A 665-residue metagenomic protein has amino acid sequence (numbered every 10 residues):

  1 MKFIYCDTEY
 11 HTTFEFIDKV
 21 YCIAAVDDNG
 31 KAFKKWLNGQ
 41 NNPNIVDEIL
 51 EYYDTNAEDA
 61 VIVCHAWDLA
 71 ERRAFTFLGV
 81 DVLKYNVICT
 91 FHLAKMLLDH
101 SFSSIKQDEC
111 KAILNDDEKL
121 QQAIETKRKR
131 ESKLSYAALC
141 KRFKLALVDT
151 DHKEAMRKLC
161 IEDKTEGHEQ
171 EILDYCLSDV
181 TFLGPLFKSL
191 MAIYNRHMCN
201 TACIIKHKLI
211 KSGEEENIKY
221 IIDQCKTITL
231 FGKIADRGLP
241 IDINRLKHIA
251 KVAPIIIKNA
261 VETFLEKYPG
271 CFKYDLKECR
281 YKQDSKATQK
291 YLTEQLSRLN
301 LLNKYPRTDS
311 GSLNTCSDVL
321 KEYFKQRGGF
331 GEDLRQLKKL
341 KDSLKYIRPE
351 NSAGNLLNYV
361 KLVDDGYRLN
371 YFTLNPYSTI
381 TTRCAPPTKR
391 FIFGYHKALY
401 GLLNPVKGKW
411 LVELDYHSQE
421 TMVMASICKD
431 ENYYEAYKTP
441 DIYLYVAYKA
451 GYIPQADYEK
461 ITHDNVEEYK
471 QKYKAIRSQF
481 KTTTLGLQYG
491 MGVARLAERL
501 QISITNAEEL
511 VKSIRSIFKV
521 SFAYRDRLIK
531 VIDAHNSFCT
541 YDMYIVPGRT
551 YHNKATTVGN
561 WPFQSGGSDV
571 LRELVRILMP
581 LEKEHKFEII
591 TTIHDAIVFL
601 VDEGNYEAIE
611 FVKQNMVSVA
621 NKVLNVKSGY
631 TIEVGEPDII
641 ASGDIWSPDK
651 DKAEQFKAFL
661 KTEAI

Functional and structural regions predicted by a protein language model:
M1-E9, F14-I17, C22-A24, I113-E131 (+10 more regions): Conserved "right-hand" nucleotidyltransferase catalytic core of DNA-directed polymerases
M1-K2, L50-N56, Y395-W410, P580-K583: A short acidic-Thr-Gly-centered motif at the start of a beta-strand
F14, D18-Y21, G30-V46, A60-I210 (+1 more regions): Active-site-proximal helix-loop-helix substrate-binding element of RNase H-like nuclease domains
C64, I88-C89, P405-E420, G490 (+1 more regions): Conserved catalytic palm subdomain of right-hand nucleotidyl-transferase polymerases, strongest for RNA-directed enzymes
G232, D236, S285, N300-P306 (+3 more regions): Conserved catalytic core of nucleic-acid polymerases
F372-E467: Function-dense linear segments that define catalytic or interfacial modules in macromolecule-processing proteins
G604-F611: Short, conserved charged micro-motifs
Q614-L624: A common structural junction motif
